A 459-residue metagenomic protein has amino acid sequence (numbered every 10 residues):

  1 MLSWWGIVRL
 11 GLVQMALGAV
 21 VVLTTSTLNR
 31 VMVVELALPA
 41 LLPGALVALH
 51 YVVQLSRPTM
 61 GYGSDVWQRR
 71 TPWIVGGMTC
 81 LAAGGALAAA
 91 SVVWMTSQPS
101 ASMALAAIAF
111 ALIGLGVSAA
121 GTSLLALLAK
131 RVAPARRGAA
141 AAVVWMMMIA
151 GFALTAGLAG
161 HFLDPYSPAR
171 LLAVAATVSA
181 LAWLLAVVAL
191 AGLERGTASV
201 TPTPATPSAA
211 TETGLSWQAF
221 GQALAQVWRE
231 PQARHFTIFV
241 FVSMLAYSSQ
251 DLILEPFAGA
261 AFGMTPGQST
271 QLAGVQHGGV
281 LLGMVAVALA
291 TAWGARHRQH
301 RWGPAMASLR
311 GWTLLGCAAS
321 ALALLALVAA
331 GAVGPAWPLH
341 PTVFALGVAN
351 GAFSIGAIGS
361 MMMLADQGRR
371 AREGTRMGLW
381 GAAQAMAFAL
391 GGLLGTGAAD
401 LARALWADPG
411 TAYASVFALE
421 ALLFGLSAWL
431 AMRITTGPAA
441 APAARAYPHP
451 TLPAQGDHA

Functional and structural regions predicted by a protein language model:
M1-V34, A111, W228-Q250: Pair of pore-lining "gating" transmembrane helices in MFS-fold secondary transporters
M1-W4, T197-T237, A261, A443-A459: Juxtamembrane intracellular "pre-TM" segments in multi-pass secondary transporters
S26-L42, L252-Q271, D400: Short amphipathic helix-loop junctions that connect adjacent transmembrane helices in Major Facilitator Superfamily/SLC
V53-R57, G138-L163, W380-G395: Glycine-rich segments within core transmembrane alpha-helices of 12-TM secondary carriers
Q54-R69, L163, L282-L309, A399: Helix-to-loop junctions at the C-terminal end of transmembrane segments in multipass secondary transporters
R70-P72, A101-M103, H161-A180, A305-S308 (+1 more regions): A membrane-interface helix-boundary motif in multi-pass transporters
M78-S100, L314-G334: C-terminal ends and interior cores of transmembrane alpha-helices in multi-pass membrane transporters/permeases
R310-A357: C-terminal transmembrane helical hairpin of 12-TM major facilitator-type secondary transporters
